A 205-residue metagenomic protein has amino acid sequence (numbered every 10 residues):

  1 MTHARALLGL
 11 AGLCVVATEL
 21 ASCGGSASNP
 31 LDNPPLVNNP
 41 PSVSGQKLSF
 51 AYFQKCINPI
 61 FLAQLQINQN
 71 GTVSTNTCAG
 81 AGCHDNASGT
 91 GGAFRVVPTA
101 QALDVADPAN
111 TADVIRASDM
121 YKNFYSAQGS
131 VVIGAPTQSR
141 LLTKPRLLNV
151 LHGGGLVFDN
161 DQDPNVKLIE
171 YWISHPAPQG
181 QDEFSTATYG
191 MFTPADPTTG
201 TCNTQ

Functional and structural regions predicted by a protein language model:
M1-L10: Bacterial N-terminal signal peptides that target proteins for export
T18-S22: C-terminal motif of bacterial Sec signal peptides marking the signal peptidase cleavage site
C23-Q205: Aromatic- and Gly/Pro-enriched helix-to-coil junctions and flexible linker segments
